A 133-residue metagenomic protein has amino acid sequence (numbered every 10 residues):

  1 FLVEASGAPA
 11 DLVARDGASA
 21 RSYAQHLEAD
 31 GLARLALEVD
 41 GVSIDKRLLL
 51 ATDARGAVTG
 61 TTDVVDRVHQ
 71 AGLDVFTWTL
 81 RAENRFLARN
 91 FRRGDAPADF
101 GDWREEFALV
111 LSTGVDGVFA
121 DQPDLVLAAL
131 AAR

Functional and structural regions predicted by a protein language model:
F1-R133: Catalytic cores of phosphodiester-bond hydrolases, prominently lipid phosphodiesterases
